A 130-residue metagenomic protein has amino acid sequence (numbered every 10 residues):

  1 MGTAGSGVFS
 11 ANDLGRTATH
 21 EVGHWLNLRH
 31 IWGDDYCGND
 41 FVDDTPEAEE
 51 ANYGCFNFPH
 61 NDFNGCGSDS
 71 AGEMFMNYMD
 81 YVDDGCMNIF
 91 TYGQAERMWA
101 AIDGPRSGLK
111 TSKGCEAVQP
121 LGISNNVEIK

Functional and structural regions predicted by a protein language model:
M1-E21, W25-I129: Extracellular (secreted or membrane-anchored) zinc-dependent metallopeptidases, primarily metzincins but also closely
